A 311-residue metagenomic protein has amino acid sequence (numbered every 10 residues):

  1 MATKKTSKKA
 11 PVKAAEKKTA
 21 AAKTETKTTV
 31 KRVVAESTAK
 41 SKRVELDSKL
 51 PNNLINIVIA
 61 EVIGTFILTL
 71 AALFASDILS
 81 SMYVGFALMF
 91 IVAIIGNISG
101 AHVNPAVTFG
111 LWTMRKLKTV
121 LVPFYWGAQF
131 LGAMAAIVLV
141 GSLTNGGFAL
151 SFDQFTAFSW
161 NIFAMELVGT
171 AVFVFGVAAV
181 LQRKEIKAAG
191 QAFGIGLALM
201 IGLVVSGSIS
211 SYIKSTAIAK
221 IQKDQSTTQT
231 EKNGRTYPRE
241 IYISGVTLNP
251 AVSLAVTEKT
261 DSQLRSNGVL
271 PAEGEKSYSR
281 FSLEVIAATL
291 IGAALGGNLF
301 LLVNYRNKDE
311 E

Functional and structural regions predicted by a protein language model:
A2-E311: Membrane-interface helix-loop junctions and terminal tails of multi-pass membrane proteins
